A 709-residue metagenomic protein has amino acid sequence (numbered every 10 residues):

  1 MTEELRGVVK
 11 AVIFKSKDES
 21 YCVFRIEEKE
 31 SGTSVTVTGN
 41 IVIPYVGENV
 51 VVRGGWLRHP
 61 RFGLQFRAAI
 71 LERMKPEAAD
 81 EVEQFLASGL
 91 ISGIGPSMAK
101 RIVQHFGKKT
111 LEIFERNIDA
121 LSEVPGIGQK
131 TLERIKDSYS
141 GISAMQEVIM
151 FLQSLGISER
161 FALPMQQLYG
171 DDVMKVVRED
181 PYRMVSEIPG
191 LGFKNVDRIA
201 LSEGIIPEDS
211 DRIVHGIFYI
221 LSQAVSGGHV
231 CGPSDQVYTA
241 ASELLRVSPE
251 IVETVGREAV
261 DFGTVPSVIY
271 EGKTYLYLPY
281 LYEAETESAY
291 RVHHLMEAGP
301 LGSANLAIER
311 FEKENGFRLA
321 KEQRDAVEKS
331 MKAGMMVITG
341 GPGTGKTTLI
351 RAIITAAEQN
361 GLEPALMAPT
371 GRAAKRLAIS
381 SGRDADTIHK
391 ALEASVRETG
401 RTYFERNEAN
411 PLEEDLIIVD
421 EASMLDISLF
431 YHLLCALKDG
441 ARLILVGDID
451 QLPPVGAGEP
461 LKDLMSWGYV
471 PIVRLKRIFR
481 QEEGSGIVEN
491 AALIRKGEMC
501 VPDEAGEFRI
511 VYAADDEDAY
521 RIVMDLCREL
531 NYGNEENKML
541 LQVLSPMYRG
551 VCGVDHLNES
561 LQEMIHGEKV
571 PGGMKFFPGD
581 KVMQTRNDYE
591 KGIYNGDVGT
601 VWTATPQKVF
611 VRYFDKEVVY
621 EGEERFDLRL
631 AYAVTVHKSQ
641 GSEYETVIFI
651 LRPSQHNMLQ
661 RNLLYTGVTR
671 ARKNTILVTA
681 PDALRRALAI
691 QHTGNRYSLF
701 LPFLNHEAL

Functional and structural regions predicted by a protein language model:
M1-G302: Accessory, non-ATPase domains that flank or precede helicase/AAA+ motor cores in DNA-metabolism machines
G47-N49, G579, G596: Loop/turn positions that initiate beta-strands
L90, E123, G340, A368 (+1 more regions): The Walker A (P-loop) glycine that initiates the GxxxxGKT/S ATP-binding motif of P-loop NTPases
S267-G341, T348: Pre-Walker A segment
M336-A378, V446, R509-D515, A519 (+2 more regions): Conserved RecA-like ASCE P-loop NTPase motor core of nucleic-acid helicases/translocases
A352, A356, N360-L362, A368-S380 (+7 more regions): Conserved helicase motor core of SF1/SF2 NTP-dependent helicases
I449-K591, W602: Conserved helicase motor core of P-loop NTPases
K496, D597-L709: C-terminal accessory regions
